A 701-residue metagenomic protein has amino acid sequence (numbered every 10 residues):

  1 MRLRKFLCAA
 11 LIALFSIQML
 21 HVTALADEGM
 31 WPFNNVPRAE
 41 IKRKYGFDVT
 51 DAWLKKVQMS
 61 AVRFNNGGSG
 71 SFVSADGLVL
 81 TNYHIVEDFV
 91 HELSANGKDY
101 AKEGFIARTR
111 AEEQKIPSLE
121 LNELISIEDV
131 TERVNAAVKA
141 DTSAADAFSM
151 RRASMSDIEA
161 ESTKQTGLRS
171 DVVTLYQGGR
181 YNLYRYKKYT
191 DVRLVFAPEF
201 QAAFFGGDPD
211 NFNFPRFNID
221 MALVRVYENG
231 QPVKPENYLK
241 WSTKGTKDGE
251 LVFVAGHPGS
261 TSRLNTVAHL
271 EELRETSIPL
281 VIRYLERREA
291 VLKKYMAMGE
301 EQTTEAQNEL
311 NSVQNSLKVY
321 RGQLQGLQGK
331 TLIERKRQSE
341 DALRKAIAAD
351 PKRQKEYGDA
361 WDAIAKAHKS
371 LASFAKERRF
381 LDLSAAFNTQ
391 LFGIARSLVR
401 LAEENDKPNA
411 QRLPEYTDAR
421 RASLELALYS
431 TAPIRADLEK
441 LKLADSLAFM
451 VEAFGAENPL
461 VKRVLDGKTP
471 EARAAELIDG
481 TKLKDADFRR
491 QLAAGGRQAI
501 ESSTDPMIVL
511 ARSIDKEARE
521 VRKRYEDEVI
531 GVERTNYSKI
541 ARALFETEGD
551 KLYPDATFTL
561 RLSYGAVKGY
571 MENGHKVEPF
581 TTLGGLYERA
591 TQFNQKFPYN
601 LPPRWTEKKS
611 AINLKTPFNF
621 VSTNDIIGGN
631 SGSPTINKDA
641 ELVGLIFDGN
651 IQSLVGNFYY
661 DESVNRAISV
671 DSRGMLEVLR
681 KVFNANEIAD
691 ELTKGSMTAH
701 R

Functional and structural regions predicted by a protein language model:
R2-C8, L14-R701: Terminal presequence/propeptide segments associated with secretion/organelle targeting and zymogen/polyprotein
